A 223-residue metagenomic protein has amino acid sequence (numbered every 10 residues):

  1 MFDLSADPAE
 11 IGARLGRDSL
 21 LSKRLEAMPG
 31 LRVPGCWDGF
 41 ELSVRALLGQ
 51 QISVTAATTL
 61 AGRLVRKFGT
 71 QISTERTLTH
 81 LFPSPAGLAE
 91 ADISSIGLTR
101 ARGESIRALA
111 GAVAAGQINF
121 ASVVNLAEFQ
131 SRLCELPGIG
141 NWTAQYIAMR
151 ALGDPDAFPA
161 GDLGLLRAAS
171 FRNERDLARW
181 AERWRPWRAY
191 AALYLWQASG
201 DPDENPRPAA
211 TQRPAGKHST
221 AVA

Functional and structural regions predicted by a protein language model:
M1-A223: HhH-family (HhH-GPD) DNA N-glycosylase catalytic core used in base-excision repair
